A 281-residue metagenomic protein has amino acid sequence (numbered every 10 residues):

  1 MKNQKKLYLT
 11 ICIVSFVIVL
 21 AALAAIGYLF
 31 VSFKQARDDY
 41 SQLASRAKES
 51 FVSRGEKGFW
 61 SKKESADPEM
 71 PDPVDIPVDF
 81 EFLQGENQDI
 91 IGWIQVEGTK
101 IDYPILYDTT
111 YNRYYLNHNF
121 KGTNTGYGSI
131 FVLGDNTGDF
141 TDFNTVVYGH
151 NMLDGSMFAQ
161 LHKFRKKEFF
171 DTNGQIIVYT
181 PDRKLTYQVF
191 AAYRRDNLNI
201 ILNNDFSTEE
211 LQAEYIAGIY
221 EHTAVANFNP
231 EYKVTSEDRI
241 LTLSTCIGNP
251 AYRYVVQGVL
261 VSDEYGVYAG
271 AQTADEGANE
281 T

Functional and structural regions predicted by a protein language model:
M1-L7: N-terminal Lys/Arg-rich, disordered targeting/topogenic segments
I11-G27: Hydrophobic membrane-insertion alpha-helices, especially the h-region of bacterial N-terminal signal peptides
A22-T281: Solvent-exposed, non-transmembrane regions of membrane-associated and secreted proteins
